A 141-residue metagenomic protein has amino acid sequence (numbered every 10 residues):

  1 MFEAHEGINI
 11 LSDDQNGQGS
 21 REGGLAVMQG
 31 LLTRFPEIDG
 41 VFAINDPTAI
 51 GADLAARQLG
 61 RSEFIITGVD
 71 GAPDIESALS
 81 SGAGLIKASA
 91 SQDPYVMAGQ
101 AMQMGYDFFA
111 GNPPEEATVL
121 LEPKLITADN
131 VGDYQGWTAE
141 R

Functional and structural regions predicted by a protein language model:
M1-R141: A residue-level marker of the well-folded mature domains of exported/periplasmic proteins
